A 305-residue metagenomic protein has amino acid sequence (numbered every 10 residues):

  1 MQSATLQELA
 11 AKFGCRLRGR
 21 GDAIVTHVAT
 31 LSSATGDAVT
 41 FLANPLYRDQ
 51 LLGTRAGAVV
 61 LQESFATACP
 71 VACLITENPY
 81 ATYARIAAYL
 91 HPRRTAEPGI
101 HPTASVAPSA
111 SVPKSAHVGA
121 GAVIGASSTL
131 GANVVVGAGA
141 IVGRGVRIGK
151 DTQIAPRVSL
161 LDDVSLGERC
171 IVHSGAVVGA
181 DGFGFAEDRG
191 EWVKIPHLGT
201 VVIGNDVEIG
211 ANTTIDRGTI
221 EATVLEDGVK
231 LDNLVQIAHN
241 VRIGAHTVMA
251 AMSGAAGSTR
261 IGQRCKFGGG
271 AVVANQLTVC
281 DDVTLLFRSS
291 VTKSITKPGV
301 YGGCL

Functional and structural regions predicted by a protein language model:
M1-T103, V164, R169, G175-A176 (+3 more regions): Terminal amphipathic alpha-helical/low-complexity segments used for targeting or macromolecular assembly
F41, G99-G303: Structural signal for interior beta-strand "rungs" in well-ordered beta-sheet cores of soluble enzyme domains
